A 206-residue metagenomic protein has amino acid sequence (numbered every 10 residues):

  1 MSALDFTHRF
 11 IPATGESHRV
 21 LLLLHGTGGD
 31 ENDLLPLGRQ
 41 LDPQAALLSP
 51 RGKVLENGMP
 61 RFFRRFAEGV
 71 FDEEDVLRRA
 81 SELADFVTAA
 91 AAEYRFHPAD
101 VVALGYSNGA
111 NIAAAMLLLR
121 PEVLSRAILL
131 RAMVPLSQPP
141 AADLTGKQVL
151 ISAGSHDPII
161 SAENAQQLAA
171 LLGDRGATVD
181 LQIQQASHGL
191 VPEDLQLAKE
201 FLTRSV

Functional and structural regions predicted by a protein language model:
S2-F96: Serine-hydrolase catalytic machinery in alpha/beta-hydrolase-like enzymes
H25-T27, L104-Y106, A110, G154: Conserved alpha/beta-hydrolase "nucleophile elbow" surrounding the catalytic nucleophile
T27, Q166-A169, G173-V206: C-terminal catalytic histidine-bearing segment of alpha/beta-hydrolase fold enzymes
G52-V54, A132, A186: Active-site loop/turn elements of alpha/beta-hydrolase fold enzymes, especially the short glycine-/histidine-rich
D100-T145: Primarily recognizes the serine-hydrolase "nucleophile elbow" in alpha/beta-hydrolase and SGNH/GDSL folds
L144-V149, R175: Short, proline-enriched alpha-helix->beta-strand connector loops that line the catalytic pocket of alpha/beta-hydrolase
L150-A153, D157: Short beta-strand/loop motif that positions the catalytic acidic residue of the alpha/beta-hydrolase fold
P158-N164: Conserved alpha/beta-hydrolase "acid-adjacent" motif
